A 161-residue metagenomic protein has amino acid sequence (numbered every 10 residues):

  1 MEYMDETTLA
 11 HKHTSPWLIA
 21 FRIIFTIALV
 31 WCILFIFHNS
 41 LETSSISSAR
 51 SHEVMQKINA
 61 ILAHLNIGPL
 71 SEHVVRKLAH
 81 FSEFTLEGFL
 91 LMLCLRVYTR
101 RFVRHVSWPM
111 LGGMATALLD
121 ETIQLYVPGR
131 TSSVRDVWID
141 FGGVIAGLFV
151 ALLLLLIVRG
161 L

Functional and structural regions predicted by a protein language model:
E2-F89: "…centered on the first transmembrane helix and the immediately adjacent amphipathic helix/loop
H11-L18, R100-R101, L153-L161: Membrane-interface junctions at the ends of membrane-embedded or membrane-associated helices
I19-I23, R100-M110, R130-V134: Membrane-helix interface segments
W31-I36, W108-L125: Small-polar-interrupted transmembrane alpha-helices in polytopic inner-membrane proteins
S44, T99-R101, L125, G129 (+2 more regions): Transmembrane helix-loop junctions in multipass membrane proteins, especially transporters and channels
F84-Y98, V144-V158: Membrane-interfacial alpha-helical segments at the cytosolic side of multi-pass membrane proteins
L111-T116, G142, A146, V150: Hydrophobic faces of alpha-helical transmembrane segments in multi-pass integral membrane proteins
A117-F141: Interfacial helix-loop-helix junctions of multi-pass membrane proteins
